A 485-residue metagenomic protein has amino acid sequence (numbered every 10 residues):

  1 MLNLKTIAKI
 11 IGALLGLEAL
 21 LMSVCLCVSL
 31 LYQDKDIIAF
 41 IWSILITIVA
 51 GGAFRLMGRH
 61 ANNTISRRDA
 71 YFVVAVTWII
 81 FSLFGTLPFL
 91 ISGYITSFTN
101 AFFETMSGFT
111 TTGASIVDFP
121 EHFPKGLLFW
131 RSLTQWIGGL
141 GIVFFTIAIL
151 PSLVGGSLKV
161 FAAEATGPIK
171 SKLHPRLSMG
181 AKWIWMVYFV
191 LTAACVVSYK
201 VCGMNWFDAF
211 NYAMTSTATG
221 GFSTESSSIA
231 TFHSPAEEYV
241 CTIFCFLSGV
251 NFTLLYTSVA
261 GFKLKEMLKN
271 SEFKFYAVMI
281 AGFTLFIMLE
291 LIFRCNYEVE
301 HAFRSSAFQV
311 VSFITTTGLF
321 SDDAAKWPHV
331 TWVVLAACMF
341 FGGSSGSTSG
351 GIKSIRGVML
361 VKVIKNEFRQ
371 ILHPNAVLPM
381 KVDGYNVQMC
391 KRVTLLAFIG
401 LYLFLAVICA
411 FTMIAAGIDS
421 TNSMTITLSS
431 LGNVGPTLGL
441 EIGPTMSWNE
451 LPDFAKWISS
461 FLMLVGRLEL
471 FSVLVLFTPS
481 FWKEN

Functional and structural regions predicted by a protein language model:
M1-N485: Membrane-proximal intracellular helices of multi-pass ion channels
